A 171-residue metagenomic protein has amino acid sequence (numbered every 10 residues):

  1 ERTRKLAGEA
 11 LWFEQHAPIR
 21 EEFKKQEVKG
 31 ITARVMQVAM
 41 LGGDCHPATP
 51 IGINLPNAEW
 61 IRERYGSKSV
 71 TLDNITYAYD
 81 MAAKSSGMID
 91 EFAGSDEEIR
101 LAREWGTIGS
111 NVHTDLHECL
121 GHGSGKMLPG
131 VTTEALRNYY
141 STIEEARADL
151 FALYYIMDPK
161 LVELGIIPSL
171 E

Functional and structural regions predicted by a protein language model:
E1-R100, G106: Contiguous, non-catalytic segments that form substrate-binding/exosite surfaces or channel walls
E14-A17, C119, G123-S124, Y155-P159: Sec/Tat-exported extracytoplasmic proteins
A83-S95, E118-V131: Active-site-adjacent bridging/hinge elements
W105-V112, P168-E171: Alpha-helical scaffolds flanking conserved acidic
V112-K126, A148-D149, L153: Active-site recognition of the HExxH zinc-binding catalytic motif
G125-A146: Post-HEXXH active-site segment of zinc metalloproteases
S141-D158: An active-site-proximal "capping" alpha-helix that borders the catalytic cofactor pocket
L153-E171: Long, well-structured alpha-helical subdomains associated with metal-dependent extracellular/ecto-lumenal hydrolases
